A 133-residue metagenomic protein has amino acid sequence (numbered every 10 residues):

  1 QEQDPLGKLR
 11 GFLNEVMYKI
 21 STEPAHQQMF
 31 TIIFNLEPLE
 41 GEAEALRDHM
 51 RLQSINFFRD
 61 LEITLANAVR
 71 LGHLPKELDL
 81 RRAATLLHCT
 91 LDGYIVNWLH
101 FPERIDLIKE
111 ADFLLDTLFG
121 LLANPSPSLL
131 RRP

Functional and structural regions predicted by a protein language model:
Q1-E2, Y18, T31-F34, D48-S54: Helical cap/lid subdomains and adjacent loops of hydrolase enzymes that gate the active-site channel and determine
Q1-Q28, L80, A84-L87, P127-R132: Hydrophobic alpha-helical connector segments
G7-R10, T22-P24, A43-L71, R81-T85: Amphipathic alpha-helical packing segments from all-alpha helical-bundle domains
R10-L13, I55-F58, E62, I108-F119: Hydrophobic core segments within long, regular secondary-structure runs in both alpha- and beta-rich folds
N14-T22, T31-G41, T117-L122: Helix-loop "lid/cap" segments that line or gate small-molecule binding pockets
K19-T22, N67, L87-I105, F119-L130: Amphipathic C-terminal alpha-helical segment
I32, L78-N97, F113-L118: Hydrophobic alpha-helical segments that form the core of small-molecule binding pockets and/or dimer interfaces
